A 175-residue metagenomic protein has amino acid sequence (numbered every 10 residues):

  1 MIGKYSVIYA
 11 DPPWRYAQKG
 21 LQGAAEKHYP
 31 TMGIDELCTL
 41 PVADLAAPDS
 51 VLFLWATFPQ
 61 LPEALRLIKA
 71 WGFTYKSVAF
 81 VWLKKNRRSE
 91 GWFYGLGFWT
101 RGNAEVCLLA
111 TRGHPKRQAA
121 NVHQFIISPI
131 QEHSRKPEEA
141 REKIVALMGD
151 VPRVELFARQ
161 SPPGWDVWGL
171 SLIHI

Functional and structural regions predicted by a protein language model:
I2-L54: SAM-dependent methyltransferase catalytic-core segment centered on the flexible catalytic loop and adjoining short
P12, F58, R112: Residues immediately flanking
Y16-Q18, L61-A64, R117-Q118: Short catalytic/ligand-binding loop motif for oxyanion handling, primarily in non-cytosolic enzymes, centered on
E36-R88: Conserved Class I SAM-dependent methyltransferase catalytic core
K84-W99: Short alpha-helix plus adjacent loop in nuclease-associated cores
G95-P152: Flexible, glycine-/basic-rich loop-and-beta segments that form/coincide with the SAM-dependent methyltransferase
K143-I144, P163-V167: Conserved GTP-binding G-domain of TRAFAC-class P-loop NTPases and closely related GTPase folds
I173-I175: Conserved small/polar residues in nucleotide/adenosyl-binding loops
